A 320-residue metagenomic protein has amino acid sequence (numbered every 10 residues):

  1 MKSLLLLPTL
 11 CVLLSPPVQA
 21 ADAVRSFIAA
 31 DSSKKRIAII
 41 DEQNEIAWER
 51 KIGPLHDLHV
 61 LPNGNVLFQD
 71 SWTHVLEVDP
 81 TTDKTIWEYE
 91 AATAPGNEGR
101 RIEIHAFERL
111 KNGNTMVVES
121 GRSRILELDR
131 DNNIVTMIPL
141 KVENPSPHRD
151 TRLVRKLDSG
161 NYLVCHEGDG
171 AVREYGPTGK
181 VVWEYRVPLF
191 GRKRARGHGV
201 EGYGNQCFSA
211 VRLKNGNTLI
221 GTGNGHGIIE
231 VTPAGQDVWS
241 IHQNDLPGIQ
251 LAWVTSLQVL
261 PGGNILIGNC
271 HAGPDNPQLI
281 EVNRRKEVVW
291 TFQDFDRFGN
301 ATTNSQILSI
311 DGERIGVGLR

Functional and structural regions predicted by a protein language model:
L4-P16: Bacterial N-terminal signal peptides
A21-R320: Histidine-/acidic-rich catalytic cores in large beta-rich domains
